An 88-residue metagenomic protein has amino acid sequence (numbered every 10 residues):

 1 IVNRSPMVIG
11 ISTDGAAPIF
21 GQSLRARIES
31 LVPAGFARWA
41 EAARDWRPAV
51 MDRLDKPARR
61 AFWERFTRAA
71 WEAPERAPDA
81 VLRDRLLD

Functional and structural regions predicted by a protein language model:
I1-T13, F20: Rossmann-fold NAD(P)-binding glycine/threonine-rich loop
G15-D88: An accessory alpha-helical subdomain
